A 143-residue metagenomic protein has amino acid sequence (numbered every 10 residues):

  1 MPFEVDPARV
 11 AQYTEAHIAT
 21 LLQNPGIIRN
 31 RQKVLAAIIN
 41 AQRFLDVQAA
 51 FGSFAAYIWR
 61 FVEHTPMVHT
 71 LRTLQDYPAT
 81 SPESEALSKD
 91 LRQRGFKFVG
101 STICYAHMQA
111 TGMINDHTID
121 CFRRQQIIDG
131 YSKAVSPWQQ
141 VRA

Functional and structural regions predicted by a protein language model:
M1-A143: HhH-family (HhH-GPD) DNA N-glycosylase catalytic core used in base-excision repair
